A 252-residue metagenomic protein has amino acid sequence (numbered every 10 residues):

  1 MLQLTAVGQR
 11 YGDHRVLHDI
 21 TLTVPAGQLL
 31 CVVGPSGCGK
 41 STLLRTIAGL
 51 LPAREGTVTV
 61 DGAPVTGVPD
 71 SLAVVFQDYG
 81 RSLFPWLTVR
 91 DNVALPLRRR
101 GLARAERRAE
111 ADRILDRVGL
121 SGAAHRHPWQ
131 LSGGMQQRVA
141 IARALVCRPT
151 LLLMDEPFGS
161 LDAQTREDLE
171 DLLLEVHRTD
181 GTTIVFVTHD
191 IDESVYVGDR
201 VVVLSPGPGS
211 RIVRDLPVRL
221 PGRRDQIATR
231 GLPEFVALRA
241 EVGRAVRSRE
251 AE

Functional and structural regions predicted by a protein language model:
V33-P35: The feature captures the beta-strand-to-loop junction immediately N-terminal to the Walker
A48: Helix-to-loop junction immediately C-terminal to a conserved catalytic motif
G56-V68, E110: Conserved ABC transporter NBD signature motif
W86-A94: Short coil-to-helix segment of the ABC ATPase nucleotide-binding domain corresponding to the Q-loop/switch region
R98, A105-A123, E175: Conserved ABC ATPase "signature" region
R126-W129, C147: Conserved signature/switch motifs of ABC ATPase nucleotide-binding domains
L152-D155: Catalytic Walker B motif of ABC-type/P-loop ATPase nucleotide-binding domains
